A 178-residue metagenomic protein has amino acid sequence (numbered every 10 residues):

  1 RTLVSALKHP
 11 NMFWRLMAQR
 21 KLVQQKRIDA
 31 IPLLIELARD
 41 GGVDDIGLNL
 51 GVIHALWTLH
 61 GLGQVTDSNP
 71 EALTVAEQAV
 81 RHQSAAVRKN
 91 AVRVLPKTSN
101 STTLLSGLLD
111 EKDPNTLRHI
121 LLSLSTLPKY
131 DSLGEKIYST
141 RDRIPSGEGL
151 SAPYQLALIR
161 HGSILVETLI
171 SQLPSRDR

Functional and structural regions predicted by a protein language model:
R1-R178: Long, ordered, helix-rich scaffold segments
